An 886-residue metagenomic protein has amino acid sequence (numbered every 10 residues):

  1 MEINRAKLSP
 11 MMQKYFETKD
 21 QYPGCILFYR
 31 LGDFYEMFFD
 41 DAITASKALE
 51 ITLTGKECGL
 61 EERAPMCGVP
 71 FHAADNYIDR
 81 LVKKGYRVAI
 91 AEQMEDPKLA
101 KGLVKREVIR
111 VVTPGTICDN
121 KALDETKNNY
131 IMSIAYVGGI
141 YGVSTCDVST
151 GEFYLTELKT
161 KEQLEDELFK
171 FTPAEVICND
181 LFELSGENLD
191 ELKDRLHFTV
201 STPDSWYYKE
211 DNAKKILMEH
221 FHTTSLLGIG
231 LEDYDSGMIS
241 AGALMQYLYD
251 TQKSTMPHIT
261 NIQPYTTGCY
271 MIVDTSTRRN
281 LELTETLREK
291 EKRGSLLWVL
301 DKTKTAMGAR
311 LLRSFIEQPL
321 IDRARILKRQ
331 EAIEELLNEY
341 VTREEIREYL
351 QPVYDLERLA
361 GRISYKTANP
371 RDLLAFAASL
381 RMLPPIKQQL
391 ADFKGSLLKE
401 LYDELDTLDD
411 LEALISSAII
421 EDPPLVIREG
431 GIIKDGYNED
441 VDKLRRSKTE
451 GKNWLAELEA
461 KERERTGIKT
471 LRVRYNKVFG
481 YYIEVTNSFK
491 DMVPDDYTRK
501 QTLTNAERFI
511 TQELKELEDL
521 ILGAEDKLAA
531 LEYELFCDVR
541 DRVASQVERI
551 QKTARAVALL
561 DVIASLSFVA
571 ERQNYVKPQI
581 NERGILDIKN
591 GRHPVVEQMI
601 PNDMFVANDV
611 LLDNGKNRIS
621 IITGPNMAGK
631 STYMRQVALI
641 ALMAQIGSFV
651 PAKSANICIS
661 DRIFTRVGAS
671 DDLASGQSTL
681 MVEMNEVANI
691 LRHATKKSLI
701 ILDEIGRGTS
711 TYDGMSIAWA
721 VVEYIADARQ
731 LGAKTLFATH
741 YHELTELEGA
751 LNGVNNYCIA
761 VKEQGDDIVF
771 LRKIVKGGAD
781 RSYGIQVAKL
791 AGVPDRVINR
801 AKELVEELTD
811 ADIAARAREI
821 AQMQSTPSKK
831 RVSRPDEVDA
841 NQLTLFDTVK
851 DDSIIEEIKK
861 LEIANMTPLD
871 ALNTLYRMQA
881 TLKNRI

Functional and structural regions predicted by a protein language model:
M1-E335, Q351-S364, A368-A460, D587 (+1 more regions): Charged catalytic and DNA/RNA-contacting regions of genome-maintenance and nucleic-acid-processing enzymes
M11, A456, R463-N487, P494: Extended, charged helical/alpha-beta scaffold domains that provide interaction surfaces
F39-A42, Y234, K304-T305, F315 (+4 more regions): ATPase nucleotide-binding head domains, primarily ABC-like/P-loop NTPase cores
A91, P114-L123, T255, F393-L397 (+5 more regions): Active-site phosphate-binding and catalytic loops of NTP-dependent enzymes
Y365, N369, S379-M382, E400 (+3 more regions): Charged, surface-exposed helical/loop "interaction arms" that form contiguous linear patches used for dimerization
I415, I419-E464, N476, N581-G591 (+3 more regions): Conserved mid-sequence domains
L503, E507-D541: Extended, charged coiled-coil "arm/hinge" scaffolds of SMC/Rad50-like chromosome-maintenance ATPases and other large
T844-I886: C-terminal tails and terminal domains of large nucleic-acid-associated and other macromolecular-machine proteins
